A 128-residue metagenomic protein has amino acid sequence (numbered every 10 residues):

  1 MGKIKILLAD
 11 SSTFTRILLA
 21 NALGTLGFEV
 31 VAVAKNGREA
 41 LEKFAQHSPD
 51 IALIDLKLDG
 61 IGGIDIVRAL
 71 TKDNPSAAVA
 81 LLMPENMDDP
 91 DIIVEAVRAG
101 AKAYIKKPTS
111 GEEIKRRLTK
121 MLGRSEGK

Functional and structural regions predicted by a protein language model:
T13-A32, A99: Two-component/phosphorelay signaling modules centered on CheY-like receiver
V33-I51: Acidic, metal-coordinating helix/loop segments flanking the phosphotransfer/catalytic sites of two-component signaling
N36, G62-D65: Acidic catalytic/metal-coordinating carboxylates
E42, I64-P75: Short amphipathic alpha-helix used as the core "switch/output" element in two-component signaling
D55-L56: Active-site residues of response regulator receiver
D65, N86-A103: Alpha4 helix (beta4-alpha4-beta5 surface) of REC/receiver domains from two-component response regulators
S76-D88: A short, hydrophobic beta-strand element within the central beta-sheet of small alpha/beta folds
D91, T109-L118: C-terminal output helix
